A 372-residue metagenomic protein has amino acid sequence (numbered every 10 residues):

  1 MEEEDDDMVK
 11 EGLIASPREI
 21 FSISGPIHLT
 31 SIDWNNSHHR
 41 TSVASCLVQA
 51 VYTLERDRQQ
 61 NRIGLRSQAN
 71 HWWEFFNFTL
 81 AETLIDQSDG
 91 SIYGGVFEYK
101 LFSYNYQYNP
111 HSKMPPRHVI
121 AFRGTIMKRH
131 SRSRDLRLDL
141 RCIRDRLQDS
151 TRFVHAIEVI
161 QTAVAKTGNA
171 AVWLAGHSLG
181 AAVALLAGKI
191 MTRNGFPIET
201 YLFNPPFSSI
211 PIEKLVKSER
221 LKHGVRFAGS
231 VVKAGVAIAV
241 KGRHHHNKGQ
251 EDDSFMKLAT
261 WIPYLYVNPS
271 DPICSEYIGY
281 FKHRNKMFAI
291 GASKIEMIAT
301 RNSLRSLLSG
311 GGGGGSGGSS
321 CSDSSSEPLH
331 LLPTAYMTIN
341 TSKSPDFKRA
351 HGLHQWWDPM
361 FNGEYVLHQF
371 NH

Functional and structural regions predicted by a protein language model:
E2-W73, L80-W173, K189-H372: Alpha/beta hydrolase fold serine-hydrolase catalytic domain that processes acyl esters and thioesters
G176-G180, A184: Gly/Ala-rich beta-loop-alpha elbow adjacent to hydrolase catalytic centers
